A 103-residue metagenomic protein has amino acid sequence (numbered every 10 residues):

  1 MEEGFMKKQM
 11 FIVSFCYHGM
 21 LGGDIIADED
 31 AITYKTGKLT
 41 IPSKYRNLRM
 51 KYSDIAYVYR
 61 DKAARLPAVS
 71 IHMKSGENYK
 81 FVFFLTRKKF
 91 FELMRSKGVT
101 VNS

Functional and structural regions predicted by a protein language model:
E2-K7, F11-M20, T33-K35, P42-S103: Acidic, Ser/Thr- and proline-rich intrinsically disordered linker/docking segments of eukaryotic scaffolds
G23: Beta-strand elements of modular eukaryotic interaction domains
